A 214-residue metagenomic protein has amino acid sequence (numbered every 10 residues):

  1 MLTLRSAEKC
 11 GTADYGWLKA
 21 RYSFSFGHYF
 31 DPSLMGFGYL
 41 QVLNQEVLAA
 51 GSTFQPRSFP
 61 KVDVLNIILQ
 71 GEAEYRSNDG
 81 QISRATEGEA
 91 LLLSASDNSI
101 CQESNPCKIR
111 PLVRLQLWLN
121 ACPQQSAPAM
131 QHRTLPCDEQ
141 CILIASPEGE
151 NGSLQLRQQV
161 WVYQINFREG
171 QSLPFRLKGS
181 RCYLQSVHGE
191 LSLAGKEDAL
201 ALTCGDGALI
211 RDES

Functional and structural regions predicted by a protein language model:
L4-D14, K19-D31, Y39-F59, L69-E74 (+4 more regions): Conserved short histidine dyad/triad with adjacent acidic residue
P60-D79, E87-A90, L177-K196: Glycine- and acidic-residue-biased ligand/ion/polar-headgroup-sensing regions
D63, E89, S99-C101, V113-L117 (+2 more regions): Generic beta-strand structural signal
D79-S94, L135-C141, F167, S172 (+1 more regions): Short acidic-glycine-tyrosine-enriched beta hairpin
A95-Q125, A201-T203, R211-S214: Ligand-binding loop in jelly-roll beta-barrel domains
R110-L112, C137-E139, Q155-V162, R168-G170 (+1 more regions): Short gly/pro-enriched beta-turn/loop segments at secondary-structure junctions
L115-S153: A contiguous pocket-lining binding segment that forms or flanks enzyme active sites
